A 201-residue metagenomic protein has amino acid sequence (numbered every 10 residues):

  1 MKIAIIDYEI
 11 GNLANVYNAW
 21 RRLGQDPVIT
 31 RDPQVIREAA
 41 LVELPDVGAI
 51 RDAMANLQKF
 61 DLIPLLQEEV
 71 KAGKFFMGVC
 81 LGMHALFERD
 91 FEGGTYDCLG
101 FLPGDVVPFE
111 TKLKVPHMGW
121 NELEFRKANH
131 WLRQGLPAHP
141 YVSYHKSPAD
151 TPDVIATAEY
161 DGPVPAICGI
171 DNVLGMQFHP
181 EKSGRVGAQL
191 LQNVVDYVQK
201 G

Functional and structural regions predicted by a protein language model:
M1-A4: Extreme N-terminal starter segment of soluble prokaryotic enzymes
V16-D26: Two-component/phosphorelay signaling modules centered on CheY-like receiver
P27-E38: Short acidic low-complexity segments
V35-I36, E69, I167: Structural alpha-helical scaffold elements that stabilize or flank donor/cofactor-binding regions in carbohydrate
L41: Short, Asp-centered acidic motifs that coordinate Mg2+ and/or phosphate in catalytic or ligand-binding sites
G48-N121: Cysteine-nucleophile active-site neighborhood
E88-G162: Pocket-forming structural segment of enzyme catalytic cores
H145-G201: C-terminal and late-domain segments of enzyme folds
